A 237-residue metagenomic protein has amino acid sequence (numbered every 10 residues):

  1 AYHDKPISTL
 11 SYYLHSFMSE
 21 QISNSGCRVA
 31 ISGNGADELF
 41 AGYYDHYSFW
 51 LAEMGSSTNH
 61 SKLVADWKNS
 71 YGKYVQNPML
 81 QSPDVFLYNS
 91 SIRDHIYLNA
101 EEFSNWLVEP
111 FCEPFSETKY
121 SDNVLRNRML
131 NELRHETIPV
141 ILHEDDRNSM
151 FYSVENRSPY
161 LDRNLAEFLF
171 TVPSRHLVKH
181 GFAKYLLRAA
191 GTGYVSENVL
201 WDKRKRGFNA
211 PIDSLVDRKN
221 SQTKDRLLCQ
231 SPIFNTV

Functional and structural regions predicted by a protein language model:
A1, L10-G33, T137, G191: ATP-dependent adenylation/nucleotidyltransferase module used to activate substrates
A1-F17, D45-G55, P173-V178: ATP-dependent adenylate-handling ligase core
S8-M18, S57-A65, L227-F234: Short, basic, helix/turn surface patches
S16-E20, A41, E167: Short, hydrophobic alpha-helix immediately C-terminal to the catalytic nucleophile
G26-V29, N69-V237: Adenosyl-5′-phosphate
G35-D37: Short glycine-rich anion-binding loops that position phosphate/pyrophosphate groups of nucleotides and phosphorylated
L39-W67: A mobile, often basic/glycine-rich helix-loop segment that functions as the active-site lid/recognition loop
